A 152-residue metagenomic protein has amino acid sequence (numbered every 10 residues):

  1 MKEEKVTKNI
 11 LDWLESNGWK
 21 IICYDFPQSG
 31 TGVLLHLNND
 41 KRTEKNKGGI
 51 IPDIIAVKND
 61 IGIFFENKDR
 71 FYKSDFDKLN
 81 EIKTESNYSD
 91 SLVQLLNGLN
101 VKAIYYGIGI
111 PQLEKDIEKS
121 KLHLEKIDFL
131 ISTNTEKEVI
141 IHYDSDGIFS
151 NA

Functional and structural regions predicted by a protein language model:
M1-W19, C23-F26: Nuclease catalytic cores
T7, K47-I50, Y88: Amphipathic coiled-coil/heptad-repeat helices and related helical stalk/stem segments that mediate oligomerization
D12, I55, L96-L99: A general structural signal for short secondary-structure junctions and capping/turn motifs
N17-G18, G62, N67-E138: Catalytic cores of nucleic-acid endonucleases
I22-I61: Active-site metal-binding core of divalent-cation-utilizing nuclease and nuclease-like domains
T31-N38, I117-E118, I140-Y143: Short, solvent-exposed polar/charged micro-motifs at secondary-structure junctions
E136-A152: Charged phosphate-binding loop/patch that engages nucleotide di/tri-phosphates or the phosphate backbone of nucleic
